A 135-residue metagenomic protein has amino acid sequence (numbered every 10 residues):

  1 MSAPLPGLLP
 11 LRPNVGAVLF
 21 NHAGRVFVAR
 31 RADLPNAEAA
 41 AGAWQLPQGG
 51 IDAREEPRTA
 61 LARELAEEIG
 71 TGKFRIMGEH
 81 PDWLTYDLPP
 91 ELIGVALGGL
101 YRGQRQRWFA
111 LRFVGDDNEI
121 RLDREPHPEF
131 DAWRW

Functional and structural regions predicted by a protein language model:
S2-L46, R58: N-terminal strand-loop-strand
G50-W135: Unchanged
